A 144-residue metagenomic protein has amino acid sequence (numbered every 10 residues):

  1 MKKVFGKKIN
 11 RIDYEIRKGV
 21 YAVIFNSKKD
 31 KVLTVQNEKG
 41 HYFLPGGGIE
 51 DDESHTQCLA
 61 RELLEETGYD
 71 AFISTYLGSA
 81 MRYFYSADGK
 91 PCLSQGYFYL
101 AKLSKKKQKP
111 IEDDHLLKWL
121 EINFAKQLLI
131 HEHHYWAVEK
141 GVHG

Functional and structural regions predicted by a protein language model:
M1-Y21: Acidic, metal-coordinating catalytic segment for phosphate/diphosphate chemistry, firing primarily on the Nudix
E38-G40, H115: Short, solvent-exposed aromatic-acidic interface loops
F43-G47: A short gly/proline-enriched turn/hairpin at secondary-structure junctions
I49-F72, A80-W136: Unchanged
A137-G141: A small-molecule sensor/coupling module
